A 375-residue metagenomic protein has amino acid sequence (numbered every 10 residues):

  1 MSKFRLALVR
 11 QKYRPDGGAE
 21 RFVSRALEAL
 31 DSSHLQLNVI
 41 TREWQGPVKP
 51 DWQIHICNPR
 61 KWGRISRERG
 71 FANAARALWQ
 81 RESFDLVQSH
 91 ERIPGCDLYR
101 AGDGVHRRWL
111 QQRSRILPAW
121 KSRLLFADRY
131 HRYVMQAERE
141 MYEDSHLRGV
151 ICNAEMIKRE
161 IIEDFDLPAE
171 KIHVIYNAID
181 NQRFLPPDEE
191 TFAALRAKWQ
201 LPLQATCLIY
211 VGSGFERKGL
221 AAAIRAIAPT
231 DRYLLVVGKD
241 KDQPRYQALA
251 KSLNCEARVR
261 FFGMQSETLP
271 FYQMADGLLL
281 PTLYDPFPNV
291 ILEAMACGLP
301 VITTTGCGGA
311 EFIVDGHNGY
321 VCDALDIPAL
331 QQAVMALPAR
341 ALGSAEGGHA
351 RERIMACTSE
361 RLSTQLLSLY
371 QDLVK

Functional and structural regions predicted by a protein language model:
E20-R25, T206-P229, K241-P244: A conserved mid-protein helix/loop that constitutes part of the nucleotide-sugar donor-binding site
A127-V150: Membrane-proximal helix-turn-helix segments that form the acceptor-binding/catalytic region of lipid-linked
M156, A178: Carbohydrate-associated surface elements
I162, I179-A194: Acidic anion/phosphate-binding donor-loop and adjacent secondary structure in glycosyltransferase catalytic cores
A194-A197, L342-A356: A short, well-ordered alpha-helix in the C-terminal region of glycosyltransferases
M264, L283: Aromatic "clamp/platform" in nucleotide-sugar-dependent glycosyltransferases that forms part of the donor/acceptor
P300-T303, I313: Short hydrophobic beta-strand element within catalytic cores of glycosyltransferases and related nucleotide-activated
D315-G316, Y320-I327, A336-A341: Conserved acidic donor-binding segment of nucleotide-sugar-dependent glycosyltransferases
